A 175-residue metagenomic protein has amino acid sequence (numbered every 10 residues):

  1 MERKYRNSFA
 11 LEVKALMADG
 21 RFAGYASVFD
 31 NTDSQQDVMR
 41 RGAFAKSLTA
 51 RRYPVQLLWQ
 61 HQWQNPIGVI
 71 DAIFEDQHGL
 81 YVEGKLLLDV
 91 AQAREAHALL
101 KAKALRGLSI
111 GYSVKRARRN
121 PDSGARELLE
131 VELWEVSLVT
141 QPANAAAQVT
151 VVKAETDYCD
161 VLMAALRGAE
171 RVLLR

Functional and structural regions predicted by a protein language model:
M1-R3: Terminal, non-catalytic protein-protein interaction segments that mediate quaternary/complex assembly
Y5-L16, R21, A72-G168, L173-R175: Residue microenvironments linked to proteolytic maturation and disulfide-stabilized extracellular modules
L16-D19, A23, V38, Y53 (+2 more regions): Generic detection of intrinsically disordered/low-complexity segments and helix-coil linkers/edges
D19-F44: N-terminal "first-domain core" detector
V28, H61, S137-T140: Residues at the C-termini of beta-strands that transition into short coil/loop
N31-T32, Q62-N65, L88-V90, R116: Short, charged/polar surface micro-motifs in flexible loops or helix N-caps
Q35-Q36, P66-G68, R119-P121: Short, solvent-exposed polar/charged micro-motifs at secondary-structure junctions
A43-L86: A glycine-rich, hydrophobic loop/mini-helix early in the fold
